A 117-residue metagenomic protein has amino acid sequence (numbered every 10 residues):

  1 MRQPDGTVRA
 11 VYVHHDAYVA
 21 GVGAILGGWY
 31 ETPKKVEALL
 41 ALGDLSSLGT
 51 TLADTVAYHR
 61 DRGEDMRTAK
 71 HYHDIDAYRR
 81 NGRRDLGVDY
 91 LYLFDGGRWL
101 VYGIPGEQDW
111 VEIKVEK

Functional and structural regions predicted by a protein language model:
M1-D16: Short, extreme N-terminal segment that most often corresponds to the first beta-strand
Q3, Y18, V22, T32-V36: Catalytic phosphate/metal-binding cores of nucleic-acid and nucleotide-processing enzymes, i.e., regions that mediate
A10, A17-L26, G63-D65: Extracellular/luminal recognition modules and glycoprotein regions
D16-A17, H73: Compositionally biased, intrinsically disordered low-complexity segments enriched in polar/proline residues
G27-K117: Low-complexity intrinsically disordered segments
